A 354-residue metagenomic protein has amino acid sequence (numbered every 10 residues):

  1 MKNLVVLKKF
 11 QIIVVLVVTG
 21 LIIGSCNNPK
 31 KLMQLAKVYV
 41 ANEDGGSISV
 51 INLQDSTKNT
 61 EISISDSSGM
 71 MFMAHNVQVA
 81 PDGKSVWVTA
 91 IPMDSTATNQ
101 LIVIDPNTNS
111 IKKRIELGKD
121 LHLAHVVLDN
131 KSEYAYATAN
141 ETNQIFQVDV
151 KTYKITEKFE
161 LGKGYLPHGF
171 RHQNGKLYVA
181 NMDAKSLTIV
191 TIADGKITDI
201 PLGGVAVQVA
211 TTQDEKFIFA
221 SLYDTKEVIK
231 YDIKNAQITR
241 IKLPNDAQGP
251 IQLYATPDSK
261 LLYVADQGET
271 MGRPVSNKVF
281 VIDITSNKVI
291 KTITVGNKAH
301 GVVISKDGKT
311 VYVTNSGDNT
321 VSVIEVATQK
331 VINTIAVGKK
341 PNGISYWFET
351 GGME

Functional and structural regions predicted by a protein language model:
K2-I12: Bacterial N-terminal signal peptides that target proteins for export
I13-I22: Bacterial N-terminal signal peptides
I22-E354: Predominantly soluble domains enriched in secretory-pathway, periplasmic, or organellar proteins
